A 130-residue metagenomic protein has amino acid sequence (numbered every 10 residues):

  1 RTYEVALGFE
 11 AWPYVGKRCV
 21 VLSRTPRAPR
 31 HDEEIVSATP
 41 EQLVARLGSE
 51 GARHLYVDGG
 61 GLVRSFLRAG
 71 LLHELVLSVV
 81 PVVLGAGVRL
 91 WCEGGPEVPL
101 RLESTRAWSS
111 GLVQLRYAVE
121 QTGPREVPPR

Functional and structural regions predicted by a protein language model:
R1-R130: Enzymes that bind and transform nitrogen-containing heteroaromatic metabolites
